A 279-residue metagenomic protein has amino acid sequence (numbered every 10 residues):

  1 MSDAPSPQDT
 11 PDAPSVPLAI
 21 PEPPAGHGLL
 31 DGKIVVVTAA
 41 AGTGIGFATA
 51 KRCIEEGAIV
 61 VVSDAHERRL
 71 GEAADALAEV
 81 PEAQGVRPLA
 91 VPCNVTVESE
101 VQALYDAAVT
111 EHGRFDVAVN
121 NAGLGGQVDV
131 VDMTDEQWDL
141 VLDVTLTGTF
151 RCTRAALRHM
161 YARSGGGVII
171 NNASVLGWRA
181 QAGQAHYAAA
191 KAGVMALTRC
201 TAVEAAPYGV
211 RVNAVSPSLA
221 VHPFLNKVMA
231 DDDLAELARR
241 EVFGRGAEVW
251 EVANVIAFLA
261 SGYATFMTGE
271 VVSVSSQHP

Functional and structural regions predicted by a protein language model:
A4-A25, G44, R179, R239-R240 (+2 more regions): Short C-terminal tail/terminal secondary-structure segment of NAD(P)H-dependent dehydrogenase/reductase domains
H27-V61: Canonical Rossmann dinucleotide-binding motif of NAD(H)/NADP(H)-dependent dehydrogenases/reductases, specifically
D129-V130, T134-L142, L225, D233 (+1 more regions): Substrate-binding pocket helix/loop in short-chain dehydrogenase/reductase
T153, A190, T198: Active-site helix of classical SDR
R158, V203-P207, T265: Alpha-helical segment proximal to the catalytic Tyr-Lys
S174: Residue(s) in the substrate-gating loop at a strand-loop-helix junction that position the organic substrate next
R211, R245-S275: C-terminal substrate-recognition "lid" of short-chain dehydrogenase/reductases
